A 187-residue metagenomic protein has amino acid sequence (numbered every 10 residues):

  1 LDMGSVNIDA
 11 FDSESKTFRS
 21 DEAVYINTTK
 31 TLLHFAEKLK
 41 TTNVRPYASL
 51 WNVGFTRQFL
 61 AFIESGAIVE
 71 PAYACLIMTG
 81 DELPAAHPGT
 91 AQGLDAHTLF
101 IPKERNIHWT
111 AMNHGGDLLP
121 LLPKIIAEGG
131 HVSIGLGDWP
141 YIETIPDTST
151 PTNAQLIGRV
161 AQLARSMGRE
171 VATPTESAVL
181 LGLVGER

Functional and structural regions predicted by a protein language model:
L1-G137, P151: Catalytic alpha/beta core domains of metabolic enzymes, predominantly
D9-F11, T144-R169: C-terminal helical cap(s) of enzyme catalytic domains, especially alpha/beta-barrels
F62-I63, T148-S149, L183-R187: Short amphipathic alpha-helical patches
L83, Y141-I145: A short acidic, helix-capping loop that chelates divalent metal ions and anchors anionic groups
R159-R187: Mid-to-C-terminal alpha-helical segments outside catalytic/metal-binding sites
